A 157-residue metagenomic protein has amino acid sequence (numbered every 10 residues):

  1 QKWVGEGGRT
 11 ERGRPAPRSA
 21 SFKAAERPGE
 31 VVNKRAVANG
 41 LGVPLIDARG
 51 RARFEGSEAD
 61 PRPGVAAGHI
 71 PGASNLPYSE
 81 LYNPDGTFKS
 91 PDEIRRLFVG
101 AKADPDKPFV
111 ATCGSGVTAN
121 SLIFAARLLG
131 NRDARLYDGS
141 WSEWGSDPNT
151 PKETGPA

Functional and structural regions predicted by a protein language model:
Q1-P44, A48-A157: Rhodanese-like catalytic fold shared by cysteine-dependent sulfurtransferases and DSP/PTP-type phosphatases
